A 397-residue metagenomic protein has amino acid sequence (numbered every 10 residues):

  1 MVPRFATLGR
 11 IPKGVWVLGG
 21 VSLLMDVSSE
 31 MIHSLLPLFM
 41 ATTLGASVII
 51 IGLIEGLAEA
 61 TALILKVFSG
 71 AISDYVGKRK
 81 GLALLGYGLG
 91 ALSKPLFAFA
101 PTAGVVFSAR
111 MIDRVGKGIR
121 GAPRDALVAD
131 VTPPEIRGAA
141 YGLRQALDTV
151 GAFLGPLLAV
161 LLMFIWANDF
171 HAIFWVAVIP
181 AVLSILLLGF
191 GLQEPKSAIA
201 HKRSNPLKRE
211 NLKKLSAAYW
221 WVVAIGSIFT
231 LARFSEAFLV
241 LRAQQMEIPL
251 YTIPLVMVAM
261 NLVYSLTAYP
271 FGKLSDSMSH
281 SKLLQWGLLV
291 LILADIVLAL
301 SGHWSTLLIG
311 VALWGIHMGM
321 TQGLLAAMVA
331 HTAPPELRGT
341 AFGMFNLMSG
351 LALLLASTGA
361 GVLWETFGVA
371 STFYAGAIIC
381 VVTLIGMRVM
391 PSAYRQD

Functional and structural regions predicted by a protein language model:
M1-P12, E194-I225: Juxtamembrane intracellular "pre-TM" segments in multi-pass secondary transporters
F5-E59, Y219-V256: Helix-loop boundary and gating motifs at the non-cytosolic
L38-T43, L154-A172, L355-V369: Transmembrane alpha-helix termini and helix-breaking/packing motifs in multi-pass membrane transporters
L53-A71, V258-F271: Central cavity-lining transmembrane alpha-helices of secondary-active solute carriers, predominantly the Major
L65-G77, M163, T267-H280, W364-E365: Helix-to-loop junctions at the C-terminal end of transmembrane segments in multipass secondary transporters
G81-P95, V178, K282-V297, Y374-A377: Structural signature of the two symmetry-related core transmembrane helices
A109-V150: Cytoplasmic helix-loop-helix junction between adjacent transmembrane helices in 12-TM secondary transporters
V178-A200, T383-P391: C-terminal membrane-cytosol helix-exit motif in multi-pass small-molecule transporters
